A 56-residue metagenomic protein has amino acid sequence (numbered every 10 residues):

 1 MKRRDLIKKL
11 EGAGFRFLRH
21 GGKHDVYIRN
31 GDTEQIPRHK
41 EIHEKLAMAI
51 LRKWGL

Functional and structural regions predicted by a protein language model:
M1-H20, I28-L56: Basic nucleic-acid-binding interfaces
D25: A cross-family detector of function-defining hotspots
